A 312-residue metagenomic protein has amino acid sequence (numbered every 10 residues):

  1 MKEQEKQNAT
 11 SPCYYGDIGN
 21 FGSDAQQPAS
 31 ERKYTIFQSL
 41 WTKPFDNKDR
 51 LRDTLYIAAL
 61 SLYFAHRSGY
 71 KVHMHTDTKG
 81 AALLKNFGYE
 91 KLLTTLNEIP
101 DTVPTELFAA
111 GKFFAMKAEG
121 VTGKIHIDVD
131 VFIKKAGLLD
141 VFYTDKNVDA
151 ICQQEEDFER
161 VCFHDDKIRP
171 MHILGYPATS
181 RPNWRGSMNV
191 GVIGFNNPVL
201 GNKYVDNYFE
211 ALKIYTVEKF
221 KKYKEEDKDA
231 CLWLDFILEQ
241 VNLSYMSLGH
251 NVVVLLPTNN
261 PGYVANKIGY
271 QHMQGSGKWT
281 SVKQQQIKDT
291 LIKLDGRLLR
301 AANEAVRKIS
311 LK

Functional and structural regions predicted by a protein language model:
M1-P100, Q274-K312: N-terminal anchoring/stem segment of glycosyltransferases
L55-A59, E106-F113, F236-V241: Conserved glycosyltransferase catalytic-site signature
K71-V72, K124, V252-V254: Hydrophobic anchor at the start of a short beta-strand that flanks the dinucleotide cofactor-binding loop
T76-A82, V129-K135, N259-N260: Short, polar loop motifs at secondary-structure junctions
N86-G123: An acidic, phosphate/nucleotide-engaging active-site surface
F108-C162: GT-A fold catalytic core of metal-dependent nucleotide-sugar glycosyltransferases, centered on the diacidic
V141-A211: Conserved catalytic core of nucleotide-sugar-dependent glycosyltransferases
P182-V282: Catalytic core and acceptor-binding pocket of nucleotide-sugar-dependent glycosyltransferases
